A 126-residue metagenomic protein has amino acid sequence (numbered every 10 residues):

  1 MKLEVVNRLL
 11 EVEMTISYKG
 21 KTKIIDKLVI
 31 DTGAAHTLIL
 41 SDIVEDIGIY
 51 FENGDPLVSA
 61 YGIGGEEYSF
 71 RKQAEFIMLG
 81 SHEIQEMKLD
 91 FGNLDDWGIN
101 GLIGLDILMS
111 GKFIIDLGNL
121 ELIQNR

Functional and structural regions predicted by a protein language model:
M1-R126: Pepsin/retropepsin-fold aspartyl endopeptidases
